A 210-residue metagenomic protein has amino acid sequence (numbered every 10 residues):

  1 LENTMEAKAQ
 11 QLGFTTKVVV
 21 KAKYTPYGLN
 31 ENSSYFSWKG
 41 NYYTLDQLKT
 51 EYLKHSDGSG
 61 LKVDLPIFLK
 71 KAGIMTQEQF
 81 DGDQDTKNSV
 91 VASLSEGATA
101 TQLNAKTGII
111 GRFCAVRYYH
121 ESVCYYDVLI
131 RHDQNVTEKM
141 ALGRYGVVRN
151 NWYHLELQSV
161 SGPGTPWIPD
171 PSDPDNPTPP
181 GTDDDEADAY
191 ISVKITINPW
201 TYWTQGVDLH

Functional and structural regions predicted by a protein language model:
L1-H210: Extracytoplasmic cysteine-anchoring/structural motifs
